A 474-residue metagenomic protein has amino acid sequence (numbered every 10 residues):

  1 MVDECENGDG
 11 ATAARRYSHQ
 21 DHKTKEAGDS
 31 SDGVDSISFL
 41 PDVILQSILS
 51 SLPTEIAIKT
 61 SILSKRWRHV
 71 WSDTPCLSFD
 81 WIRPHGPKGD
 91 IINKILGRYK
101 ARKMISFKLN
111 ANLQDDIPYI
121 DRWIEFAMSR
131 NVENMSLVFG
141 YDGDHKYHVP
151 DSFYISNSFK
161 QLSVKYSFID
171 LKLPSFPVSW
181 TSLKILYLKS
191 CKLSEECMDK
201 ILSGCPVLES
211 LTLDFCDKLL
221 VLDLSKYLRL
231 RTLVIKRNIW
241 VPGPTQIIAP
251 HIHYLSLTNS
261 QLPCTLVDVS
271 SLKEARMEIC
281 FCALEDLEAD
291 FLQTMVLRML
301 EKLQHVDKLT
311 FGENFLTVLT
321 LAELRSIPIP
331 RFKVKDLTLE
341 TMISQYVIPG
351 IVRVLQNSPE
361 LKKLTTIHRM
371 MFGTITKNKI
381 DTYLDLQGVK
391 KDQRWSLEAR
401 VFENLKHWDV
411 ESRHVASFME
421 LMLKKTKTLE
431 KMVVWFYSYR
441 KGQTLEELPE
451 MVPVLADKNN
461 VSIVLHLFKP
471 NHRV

Functional and structural regions predicted by a protein language model:
V2-R15, K25-D217, L224-Y227: Leucine-rich repeat
S18, E446-V474: C-terminal helix/juxtamembrane-tail motif
T74, M104, V132-N134, F159-L162 (+12 more regions): Conserved hydrophobic position(s) of the canonical leucine-rich repeat
P75-D80, G97-L113, R130-G140, F159-L162 (+3 more regions): LRR N-terminal entry segment and analogous cap-like coil->beta motifs
W81-P84, L109-Q114, L137-D142, V164-F168 (+10 more regions): Concave beta-strand-loop units of leucine-rich repeat
R122-F126, P150-N157, P174-L183, D199-P206 (+10 more regions): A structural signal for leucine-rich repeat
L339-V354, E360, D409-F436: C-terminal, well-structured subdomains that either form a transmembrane helix-short loop-helix hairpin in multi-pass
D381-E420: A surface-exposed beta-alpha-beta supersecondary segment
